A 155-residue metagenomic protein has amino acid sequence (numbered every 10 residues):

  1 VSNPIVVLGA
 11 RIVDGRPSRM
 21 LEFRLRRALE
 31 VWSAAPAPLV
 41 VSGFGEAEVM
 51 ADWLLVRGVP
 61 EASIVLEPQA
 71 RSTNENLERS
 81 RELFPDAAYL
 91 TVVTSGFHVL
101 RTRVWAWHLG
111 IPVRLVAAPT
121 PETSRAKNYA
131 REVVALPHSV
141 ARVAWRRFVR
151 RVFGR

Functional and structural regions predicted by a protein language model:
V1-N3, V149-R155: Short, low-complexity, intrinsically disordered N-terminal peptides in bacterial proteins
V1-Y129: A structural signal for short, hydrophobic/glycine-enriched beta-strand patches
R125-V152: A transmembrane-helix-recognition feature enriched in membrane-embedded lipid enzymes and envelope glyco-/phospholipid
